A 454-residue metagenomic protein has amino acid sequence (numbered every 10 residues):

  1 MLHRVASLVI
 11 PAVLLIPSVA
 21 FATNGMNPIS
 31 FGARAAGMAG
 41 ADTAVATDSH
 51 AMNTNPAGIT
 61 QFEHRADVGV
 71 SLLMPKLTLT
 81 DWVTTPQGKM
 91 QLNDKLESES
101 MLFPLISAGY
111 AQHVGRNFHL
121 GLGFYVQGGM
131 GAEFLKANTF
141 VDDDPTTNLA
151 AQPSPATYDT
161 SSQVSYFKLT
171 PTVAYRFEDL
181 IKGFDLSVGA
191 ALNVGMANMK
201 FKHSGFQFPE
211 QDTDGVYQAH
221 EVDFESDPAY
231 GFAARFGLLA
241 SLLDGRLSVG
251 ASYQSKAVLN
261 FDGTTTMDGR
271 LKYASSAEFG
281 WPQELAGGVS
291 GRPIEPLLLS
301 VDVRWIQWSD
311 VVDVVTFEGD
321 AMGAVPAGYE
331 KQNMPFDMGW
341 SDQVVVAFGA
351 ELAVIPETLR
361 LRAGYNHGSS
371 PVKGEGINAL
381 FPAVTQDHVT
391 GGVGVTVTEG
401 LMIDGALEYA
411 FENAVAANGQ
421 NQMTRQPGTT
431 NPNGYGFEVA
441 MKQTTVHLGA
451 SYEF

Functional and structural regions predicted by a protein language model:
M1-V9: Bacterial N-terminal signal peptides that target proteins for export
I10-L15: Hydrophobic helical h-region of N-terminal Sec-dependent signal peptides in bacterial secretory/periplasmic proteins
S18-A22: Sec/Tat signal peptide C-region and signal peptidase I cleavage site
T23-A36, M90, L102-F454: Outer-membrane beta-barrel porins/channels
N27-G40, T60-T78: Transmembrane beta-strand segments of Gram-negative outer membrane beta-barrel proteins
G40-T47, K76-M101: Surface-exposed strand-loop-strand hairpins of Gram-negative outer-membrane beta-barrel proteins
T43-V45, M52-H64, Y110-V114: Outer-membrane beta-barrel pore proteins
V68-L77, W82, M101-H113: Long, well-ordered hydrophobic secondary-structure segments characteristic of membrane-embedded and membrane-proximal
